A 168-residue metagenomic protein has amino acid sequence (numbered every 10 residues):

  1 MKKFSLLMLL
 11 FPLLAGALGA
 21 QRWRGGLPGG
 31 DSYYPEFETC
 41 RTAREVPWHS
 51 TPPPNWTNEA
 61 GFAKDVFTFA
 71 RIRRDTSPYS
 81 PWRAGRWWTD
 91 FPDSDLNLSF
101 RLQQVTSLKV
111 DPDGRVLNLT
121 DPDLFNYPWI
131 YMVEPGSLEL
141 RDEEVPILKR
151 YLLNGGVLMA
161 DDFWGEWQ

Functional and structural regions predicted by a protein language model:
M1-K2: N-terminal secretory signal peptides that target proteins for export/translocation
S5-G16: Bacterial N-terminal signal peptides
G19-A20, V145: Alpha-helix boundary/interfacial micro-motifs
A20-W129, V133-G136: Aromatic-Pro/Gly-enriched surface loop or interdomain linker that acts as a lid/target-recognition segment
F69, W129-Q168: Short alpha-beta junction capping motif
